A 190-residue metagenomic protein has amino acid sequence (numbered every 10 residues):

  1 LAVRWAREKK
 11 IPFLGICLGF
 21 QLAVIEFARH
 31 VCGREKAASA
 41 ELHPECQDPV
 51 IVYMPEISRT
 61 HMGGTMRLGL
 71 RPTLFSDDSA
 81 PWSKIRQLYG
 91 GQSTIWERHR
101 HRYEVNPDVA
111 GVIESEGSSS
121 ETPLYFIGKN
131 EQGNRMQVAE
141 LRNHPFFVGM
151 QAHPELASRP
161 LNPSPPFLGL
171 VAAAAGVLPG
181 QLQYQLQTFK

Functional and structural regions predicted by a protein language model:
L1-I11, R29-K190: Amide-donor transfer/coupling interface in amidating biosynthetic enzymes
C17: Conserved G/P- and acidic residue-centered "switch" motifs that form tight phosphate/ATP-binding loops in soluble
Q21: Conserved Rossmann-like nucleotide-cofactor binding loop
V24-F27: Short acidic, glycine/serine/threonine-rich loops at helix termini
